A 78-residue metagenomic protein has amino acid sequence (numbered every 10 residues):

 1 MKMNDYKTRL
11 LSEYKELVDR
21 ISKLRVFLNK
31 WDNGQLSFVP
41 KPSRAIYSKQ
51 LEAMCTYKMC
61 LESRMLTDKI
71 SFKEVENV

Functional and structural regions predicted by a protein language model:
M1-V78: Extended, charge-rich alpha-helical interface modules
